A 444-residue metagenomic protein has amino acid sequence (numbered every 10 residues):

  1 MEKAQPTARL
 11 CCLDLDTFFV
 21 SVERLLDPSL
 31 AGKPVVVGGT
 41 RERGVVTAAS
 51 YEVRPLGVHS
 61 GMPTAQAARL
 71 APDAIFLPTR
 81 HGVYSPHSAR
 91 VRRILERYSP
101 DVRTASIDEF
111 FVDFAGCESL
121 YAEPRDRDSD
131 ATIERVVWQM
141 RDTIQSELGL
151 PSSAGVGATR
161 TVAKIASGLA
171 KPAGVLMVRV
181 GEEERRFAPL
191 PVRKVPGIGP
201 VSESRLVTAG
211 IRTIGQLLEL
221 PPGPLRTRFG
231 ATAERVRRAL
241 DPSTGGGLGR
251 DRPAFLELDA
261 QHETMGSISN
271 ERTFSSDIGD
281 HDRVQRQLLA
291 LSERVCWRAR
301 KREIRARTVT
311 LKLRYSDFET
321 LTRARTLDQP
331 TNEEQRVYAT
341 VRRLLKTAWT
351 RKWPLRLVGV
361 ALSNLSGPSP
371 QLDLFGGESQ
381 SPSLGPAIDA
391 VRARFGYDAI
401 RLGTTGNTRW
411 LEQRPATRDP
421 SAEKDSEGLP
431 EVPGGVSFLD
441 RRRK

Functional and structural regions predicted by a protein language model:
M1-R238, L248, D259, W297 (+1 more regions): Gly/Gly-Pro- and Ser/Thr-rich, intrinsically disordered tail segments characteristic of DNA damage-repair and tolerance
K3-Q5, F187, K194, S202-L355 (+2 more regions): DNA-contacting surface of Y-family translesion DNA polymerases
F18, R41-G44, S316-T320, L365-P368: Short, charged/polar surface micro-motifs in flexible loops or helix N-caps
K33, S152, A173, R307-V309 (+2 more regions): Change "...and in nucleic-acid phosphodiester-cleaving endonucleases..." to "...and in nucleic-acid processing enzymes
A105-E109, G157-R160, I304-T308, W353-L357: Short Gly/Ser/Thr- and Asp/Glu-enriched loop/turn motifs at secondary-structure junctions
F110-G116, T322-R325, G367-D373: Short, hydrophobic beta-strand segments
T331-R394: C-terminal hydrophobic structural anchor segments that stabilize assembly/packing rather than catalytic chemistry
